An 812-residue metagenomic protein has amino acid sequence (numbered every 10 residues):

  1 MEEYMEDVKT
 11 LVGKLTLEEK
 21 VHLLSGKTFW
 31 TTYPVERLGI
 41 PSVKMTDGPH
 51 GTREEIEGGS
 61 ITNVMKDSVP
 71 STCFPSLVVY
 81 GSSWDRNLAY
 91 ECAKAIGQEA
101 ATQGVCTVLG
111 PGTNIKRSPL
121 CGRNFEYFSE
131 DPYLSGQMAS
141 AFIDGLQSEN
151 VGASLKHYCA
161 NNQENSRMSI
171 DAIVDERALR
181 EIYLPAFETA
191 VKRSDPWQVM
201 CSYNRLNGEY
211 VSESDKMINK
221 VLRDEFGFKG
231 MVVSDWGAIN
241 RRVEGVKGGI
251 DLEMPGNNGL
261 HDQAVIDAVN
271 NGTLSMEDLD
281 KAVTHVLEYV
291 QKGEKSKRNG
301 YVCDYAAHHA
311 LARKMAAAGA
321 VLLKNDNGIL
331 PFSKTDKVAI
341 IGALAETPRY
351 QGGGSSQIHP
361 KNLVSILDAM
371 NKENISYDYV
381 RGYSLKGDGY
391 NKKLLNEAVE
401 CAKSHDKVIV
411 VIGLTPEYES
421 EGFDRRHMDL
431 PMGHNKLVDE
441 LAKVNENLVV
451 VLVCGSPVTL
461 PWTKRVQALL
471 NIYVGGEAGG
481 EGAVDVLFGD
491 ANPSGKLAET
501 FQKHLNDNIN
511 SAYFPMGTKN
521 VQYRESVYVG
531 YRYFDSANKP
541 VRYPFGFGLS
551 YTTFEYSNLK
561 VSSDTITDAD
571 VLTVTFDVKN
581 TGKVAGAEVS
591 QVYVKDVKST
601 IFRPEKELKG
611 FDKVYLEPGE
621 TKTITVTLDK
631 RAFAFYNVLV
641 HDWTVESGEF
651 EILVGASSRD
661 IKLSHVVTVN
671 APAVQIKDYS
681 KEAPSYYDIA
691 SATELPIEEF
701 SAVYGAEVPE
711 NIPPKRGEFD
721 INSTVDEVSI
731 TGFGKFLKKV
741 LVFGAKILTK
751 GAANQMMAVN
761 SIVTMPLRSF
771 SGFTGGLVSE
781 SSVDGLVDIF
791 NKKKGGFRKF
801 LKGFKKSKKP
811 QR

Functional and structural regions predicted by a protein language model:
M1-F633, T644, E649-L653, S658 (+4 more regions): Glycoside hydrolase catalytic-domain context in secreted enzymes
K27, Q163, A690, S701 (+1 more regions): Enrichment for repetitive, rod-forming helical segments
H641: Extracellular/periplasmic metallocenter environments
D660-H665: Extracellular and select intracellular beta-sandwich modules with Ser/Thr-enriched, small-residue motifs on
V666-F733: Charged, amphipathic alpha-helical linkers/stalks
G705-R812: Long, compositionally biased, glycine/small-hydrophobic-enriched stretches that function as flexible linkers, tethers
